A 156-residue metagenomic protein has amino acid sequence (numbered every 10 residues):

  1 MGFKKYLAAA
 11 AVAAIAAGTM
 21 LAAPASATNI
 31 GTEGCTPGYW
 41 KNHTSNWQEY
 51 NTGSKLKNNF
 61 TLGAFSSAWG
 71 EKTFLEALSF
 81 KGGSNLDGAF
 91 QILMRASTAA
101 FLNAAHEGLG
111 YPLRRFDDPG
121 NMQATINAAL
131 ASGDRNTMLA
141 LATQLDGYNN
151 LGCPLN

Functional and structural regions predicted by a protein language model:
M1-A11: Bacterial N-terminal signal peptides that target proteins for export
F3, A16-A17, T52, F74: Terminal low-complexity, poorly structured segments
K4, A25-A27: Extended, helix-rich scaffolding/adaptor regions
Y6, I15-A16, L86: Generic detector of short alpha-helix boundary/capping microenvironments and adjacent low-complexity segments
A11-V12, G31: Residue-level signal for the start and early helices of compact helical domains
A16-A25: C-terminal segment of classical bacterial N-terminal signal peptides
A27-N156: Soluble extracellular-acting proteins and domains
